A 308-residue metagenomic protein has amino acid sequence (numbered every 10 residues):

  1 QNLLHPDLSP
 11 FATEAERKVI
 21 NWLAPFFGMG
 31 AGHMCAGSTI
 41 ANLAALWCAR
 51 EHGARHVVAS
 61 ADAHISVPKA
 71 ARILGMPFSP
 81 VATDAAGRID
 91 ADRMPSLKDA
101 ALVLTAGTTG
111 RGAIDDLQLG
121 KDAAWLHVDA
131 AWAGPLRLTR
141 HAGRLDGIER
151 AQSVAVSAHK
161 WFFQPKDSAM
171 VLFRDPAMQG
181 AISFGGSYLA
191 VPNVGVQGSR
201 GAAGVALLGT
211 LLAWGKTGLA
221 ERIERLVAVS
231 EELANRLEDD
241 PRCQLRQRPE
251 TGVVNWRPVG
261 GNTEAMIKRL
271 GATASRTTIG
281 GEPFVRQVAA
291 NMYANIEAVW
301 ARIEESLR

Functional and structural regions predicted by a protein language model:
Q1-D7, M29-H33, S79-P80, D99-A106 (+2 more regions): Glycine- and acidic
Q1-I40: Conserved N-terminal alpha-helix of the aminotransferase class I/II PLP-enzyme fold
L8, A12-E16, S38, N42 (+8 more regions): Generic structural signal for well-ordered, non-membrane alpha-helical segments in soluble metabolic enzymes
R17-A24, R50, R72, L208: Amphipathic, well-packed alpha-helical segments that form the structural scaffold of globular domains
A24-A31, A54, L237-R246: Surface-exposed helix-capping loop/turn segments at secondary-structure junctions
H33-G180: Conserved PLP-enzyme active-site core in the AAT-like
P68, M76, S187-G195, K216-L307: Conserved C-terminal alpha-helix-loop-beta "cap" of PLP-dependent enzymes that closes/shapes the active-site mouth
A131, D146-P241, Q247-R248: Active-site C-terminal subdomain of aminotransferase-like
